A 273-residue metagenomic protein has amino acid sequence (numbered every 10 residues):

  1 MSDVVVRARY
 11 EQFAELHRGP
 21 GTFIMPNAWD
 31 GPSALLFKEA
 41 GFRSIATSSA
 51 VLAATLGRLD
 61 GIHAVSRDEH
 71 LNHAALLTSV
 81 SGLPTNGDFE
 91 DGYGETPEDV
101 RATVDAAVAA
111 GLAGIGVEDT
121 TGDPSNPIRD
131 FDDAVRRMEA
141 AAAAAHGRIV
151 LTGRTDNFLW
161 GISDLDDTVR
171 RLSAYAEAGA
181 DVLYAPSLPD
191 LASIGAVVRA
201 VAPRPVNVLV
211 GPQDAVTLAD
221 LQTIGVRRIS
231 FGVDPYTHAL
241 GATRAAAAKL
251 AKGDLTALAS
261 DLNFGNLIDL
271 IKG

Functional and structural regions predicted by a protein language model:
S2-V6, G232-G273: Extended, intrinsically disordered, low-complexity segments
D3-F231, H238-A245: Alpha/beta enzyme core
